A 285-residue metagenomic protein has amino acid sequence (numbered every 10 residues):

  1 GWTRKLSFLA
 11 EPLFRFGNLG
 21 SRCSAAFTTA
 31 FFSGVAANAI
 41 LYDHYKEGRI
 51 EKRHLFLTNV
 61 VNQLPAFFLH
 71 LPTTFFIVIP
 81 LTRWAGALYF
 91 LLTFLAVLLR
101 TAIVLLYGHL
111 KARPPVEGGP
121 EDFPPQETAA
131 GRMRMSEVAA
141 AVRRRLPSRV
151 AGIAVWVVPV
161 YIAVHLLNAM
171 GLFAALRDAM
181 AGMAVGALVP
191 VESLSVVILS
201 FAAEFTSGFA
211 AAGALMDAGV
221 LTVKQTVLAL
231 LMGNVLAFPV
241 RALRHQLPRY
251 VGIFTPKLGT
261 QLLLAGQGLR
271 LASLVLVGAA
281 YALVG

Functional and structural regions predicted by a protein language model:
G1-F14, R143-V220: Transmembrane helical segments that form the transport core of multi-pass membrane transport proteins
W2, E121-A140: Short, membrane-interfacial amphipathic segments enriched in basic
R4, G34-N38, L71, V97-L105 (+7 more regions): Transmembrane alpha-helical segments of multi-pass membrane transport proteins and ion-pumping complexes
E11, Y42-Y45, I79, G108 (+6 more regions): Membrane-water interface at transmembrane helix exits
L13-C23: Membrane-cytosol interface motif
C23, T29-V61, T74-L88, R177-F254: Membrane-interfacial helix-loop connectors
S24, R53, L57, M135-R143: Alpha-helical membrane-protein architecture signal
K46-E47, P80-A129, N234-G285: Juxtamembrane and boundary regions of transmembrane helices in multi-pass small-molecule transporters and channels
